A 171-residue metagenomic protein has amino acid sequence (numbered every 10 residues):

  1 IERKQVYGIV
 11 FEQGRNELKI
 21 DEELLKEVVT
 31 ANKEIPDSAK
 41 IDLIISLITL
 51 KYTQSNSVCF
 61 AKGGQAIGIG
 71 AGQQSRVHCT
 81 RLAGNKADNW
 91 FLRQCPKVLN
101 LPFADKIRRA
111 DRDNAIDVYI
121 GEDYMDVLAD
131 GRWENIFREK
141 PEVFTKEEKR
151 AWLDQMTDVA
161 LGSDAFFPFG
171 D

Functional and structural regions predicted by a protein language model:
I1-D171: ATP-dependent carboxylate/acyl-activation modules
